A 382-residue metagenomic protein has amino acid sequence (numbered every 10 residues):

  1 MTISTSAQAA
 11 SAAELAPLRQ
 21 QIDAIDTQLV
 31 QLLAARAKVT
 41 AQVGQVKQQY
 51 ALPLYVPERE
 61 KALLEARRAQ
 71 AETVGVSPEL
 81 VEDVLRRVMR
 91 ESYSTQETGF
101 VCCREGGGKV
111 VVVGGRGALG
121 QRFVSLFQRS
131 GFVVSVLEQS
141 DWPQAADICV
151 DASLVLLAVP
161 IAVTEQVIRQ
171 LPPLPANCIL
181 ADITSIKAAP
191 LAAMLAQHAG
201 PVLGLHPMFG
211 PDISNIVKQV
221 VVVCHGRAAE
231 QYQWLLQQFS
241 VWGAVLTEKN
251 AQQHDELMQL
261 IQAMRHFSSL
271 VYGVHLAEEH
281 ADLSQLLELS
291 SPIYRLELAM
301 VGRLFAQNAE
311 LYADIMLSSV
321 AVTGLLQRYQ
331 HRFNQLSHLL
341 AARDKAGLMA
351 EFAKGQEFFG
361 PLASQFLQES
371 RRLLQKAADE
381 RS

Functional and structural regions predicted by a protein language model:
T2-V111, S125: Extended, charge-rich alpha-helical interface modules
V112-V113, L157, V223: Hydrophobic Val/Ile/Leu positions in short beta-strands of Rossmann-like dinucleotide-binding domains
A118-L119: Hydrophobic/small residue at the entry helix of a nucleotide-binding pocket
R129-V133, N177: Conserved S-adenosyl-L-methionine
V134-D147: Adenosine-cofactor binding site in Rossmann-like domains, unifying the SAM/SAH pocket of S-adenosylmethionine-dependent
A146-C149, L154-M194: Rossmann-fold NAD(P) dinucleotide-binding segment
K187-P190, M194-V245, K249: Rossmann-fold dinucleotide-binding core
E248-S382: An accessory alpha-helical subdomain
